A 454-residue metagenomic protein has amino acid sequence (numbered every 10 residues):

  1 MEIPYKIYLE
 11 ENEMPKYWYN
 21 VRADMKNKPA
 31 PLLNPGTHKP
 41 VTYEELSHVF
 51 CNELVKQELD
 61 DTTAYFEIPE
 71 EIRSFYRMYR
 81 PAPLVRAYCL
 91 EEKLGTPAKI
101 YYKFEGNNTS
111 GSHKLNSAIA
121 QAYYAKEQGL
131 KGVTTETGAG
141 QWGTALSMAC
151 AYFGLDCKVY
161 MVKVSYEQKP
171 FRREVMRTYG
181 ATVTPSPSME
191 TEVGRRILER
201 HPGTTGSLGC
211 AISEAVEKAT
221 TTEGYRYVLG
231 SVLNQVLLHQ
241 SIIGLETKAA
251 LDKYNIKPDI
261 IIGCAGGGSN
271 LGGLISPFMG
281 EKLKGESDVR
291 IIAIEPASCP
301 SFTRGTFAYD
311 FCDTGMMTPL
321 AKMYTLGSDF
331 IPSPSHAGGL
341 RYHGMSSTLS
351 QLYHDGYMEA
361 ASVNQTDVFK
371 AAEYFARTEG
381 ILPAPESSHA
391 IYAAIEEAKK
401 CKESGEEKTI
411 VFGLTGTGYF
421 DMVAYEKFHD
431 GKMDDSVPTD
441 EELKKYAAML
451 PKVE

Functional and structural regions predicted by a protein language model:
E2-L130: Positively charged, low-complexity intrinsically disordered leader regions
P4, L9, I242, G405 (+1 more regions): Glycine/aspartate-rich loop-and-adjacent alpha/beta segment that forms the canonical ThDP
Y65-E67, I197-Q235, I243, N255 (+3 more regions): Active-site/ligand-binding loops adjacent to catalytic centers
S117, A125-V164, K257-L271, I291-I292 (+2 more regions): A short, small-residue-rich loop immediately preceding and capping a beta-strand
A120-L130, T144-D156, R177-T178, I275-G285 (+1 more regions): Alpha-helix C-terminal capping segments
W142-T205, S301-D313, M422-D430: Active-site-proximal loop->helix
A265-G273, Q365-D430: Claisen-condensing/thiolase-fold acyl-transfer catalytic domains that form or cleave C-C bonds in fatty acid
